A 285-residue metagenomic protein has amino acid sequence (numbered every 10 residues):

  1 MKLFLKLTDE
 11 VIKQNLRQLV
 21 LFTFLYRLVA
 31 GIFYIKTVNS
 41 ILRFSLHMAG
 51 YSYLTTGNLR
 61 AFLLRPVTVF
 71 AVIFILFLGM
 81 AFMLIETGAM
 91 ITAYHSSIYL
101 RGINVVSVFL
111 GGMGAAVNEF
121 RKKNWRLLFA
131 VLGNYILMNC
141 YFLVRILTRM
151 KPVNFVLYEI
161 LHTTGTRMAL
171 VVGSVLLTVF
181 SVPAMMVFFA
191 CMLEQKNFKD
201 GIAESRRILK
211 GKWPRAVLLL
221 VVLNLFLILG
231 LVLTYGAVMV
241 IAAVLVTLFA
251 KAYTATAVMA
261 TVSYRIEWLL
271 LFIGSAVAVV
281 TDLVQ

Functional and structural regions predicted by a protein language model:
M1-Q285: Hydrophobic alpha-helical membrane segments
